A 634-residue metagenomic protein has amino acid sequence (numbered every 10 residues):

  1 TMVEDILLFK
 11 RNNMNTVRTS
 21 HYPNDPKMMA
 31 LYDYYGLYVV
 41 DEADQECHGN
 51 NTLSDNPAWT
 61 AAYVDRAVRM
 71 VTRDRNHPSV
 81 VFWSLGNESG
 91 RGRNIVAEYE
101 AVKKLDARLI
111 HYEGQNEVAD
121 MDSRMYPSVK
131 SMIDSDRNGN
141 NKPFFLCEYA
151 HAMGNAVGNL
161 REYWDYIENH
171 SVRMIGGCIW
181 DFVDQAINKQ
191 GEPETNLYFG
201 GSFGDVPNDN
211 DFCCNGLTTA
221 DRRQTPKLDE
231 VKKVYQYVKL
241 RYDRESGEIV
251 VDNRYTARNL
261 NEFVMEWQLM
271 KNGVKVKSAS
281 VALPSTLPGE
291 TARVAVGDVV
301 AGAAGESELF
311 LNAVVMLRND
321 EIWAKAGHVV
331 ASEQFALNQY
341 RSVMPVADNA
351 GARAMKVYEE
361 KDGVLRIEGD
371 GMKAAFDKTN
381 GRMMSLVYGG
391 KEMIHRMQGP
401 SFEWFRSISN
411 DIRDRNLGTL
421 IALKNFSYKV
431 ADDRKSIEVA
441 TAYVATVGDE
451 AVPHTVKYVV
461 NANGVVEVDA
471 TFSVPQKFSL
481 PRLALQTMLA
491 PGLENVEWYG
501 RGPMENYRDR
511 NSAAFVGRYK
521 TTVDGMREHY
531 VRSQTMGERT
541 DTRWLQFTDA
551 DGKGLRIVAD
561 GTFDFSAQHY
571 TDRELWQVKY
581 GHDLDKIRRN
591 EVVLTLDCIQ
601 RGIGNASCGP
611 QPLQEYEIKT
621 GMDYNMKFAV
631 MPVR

Functional and structural regions predicted by a protein language model:
T1-V250, R254-N261, E266-V276: Extended substrate-binding grooves/exosites of carbohydrate-active enzymes
D181, G297-E306, E321, F335-R634: Beta-strand/loop-rich accessory regions of lumenal/periplasmic or secreted enzymes, predominantly carbohydrate-active
Y255-N259, N319, P475-K477: Short, acidic/polar linear motifs in exposed loop/turn regions
L260-E262, L269-V281, V329, E450-A451 (+1 more regions): Short beta-strand and strand-turn-strand segments in soluble, beta-rich domains
V264, M270-E306: Intrinsically disordered, low-complexity Pro/Gly/Ser/Thr-rich segments with frequent PxxP/GP/PP motifs and embedded
Q268-K275, R318, Y388-K391: Change "in extracellular beta-sheet-rich domains … of secreted and cell-surface proteins" to "in beta-sheet-rich domains
S307-L311: Exposed beta-strand face motif in extracellular beta-rich ectodomains
V315-W323: Short acidic/polar inter-strand loop motif in beta-rich domains
